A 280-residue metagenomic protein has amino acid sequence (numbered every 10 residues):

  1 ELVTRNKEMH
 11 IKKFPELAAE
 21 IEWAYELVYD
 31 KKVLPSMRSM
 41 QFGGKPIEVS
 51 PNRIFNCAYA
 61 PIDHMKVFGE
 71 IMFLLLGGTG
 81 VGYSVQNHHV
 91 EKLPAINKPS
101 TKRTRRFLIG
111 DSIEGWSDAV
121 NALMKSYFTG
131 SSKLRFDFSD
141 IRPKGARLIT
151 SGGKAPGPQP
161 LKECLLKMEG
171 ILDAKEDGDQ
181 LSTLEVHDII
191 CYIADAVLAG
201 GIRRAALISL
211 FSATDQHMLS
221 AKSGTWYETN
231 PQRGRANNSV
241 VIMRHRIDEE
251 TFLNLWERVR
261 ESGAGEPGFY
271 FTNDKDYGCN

Functional and structural regions predicted by a protein language model:
E1-N280: Extended catalytic cores of very large enzyme megasubunits
